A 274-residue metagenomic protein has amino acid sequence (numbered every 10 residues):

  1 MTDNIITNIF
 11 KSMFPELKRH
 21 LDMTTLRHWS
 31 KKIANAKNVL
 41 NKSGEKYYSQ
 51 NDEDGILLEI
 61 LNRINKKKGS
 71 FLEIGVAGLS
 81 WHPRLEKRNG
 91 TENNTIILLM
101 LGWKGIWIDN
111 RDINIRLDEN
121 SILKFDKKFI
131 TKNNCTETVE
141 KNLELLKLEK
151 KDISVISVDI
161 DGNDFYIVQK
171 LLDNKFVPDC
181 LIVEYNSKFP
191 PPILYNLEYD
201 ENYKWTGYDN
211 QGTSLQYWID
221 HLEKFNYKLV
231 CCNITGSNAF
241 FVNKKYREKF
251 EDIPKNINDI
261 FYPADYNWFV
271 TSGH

Functional and structural regions predicted by a protein language model:
M1, N62-K68, K249-E251: Short amphipathic alpha-helical segments with coiled-coil-like heptad repeat character
M1-E45: Membrane-proximal basic amphipathic "stem/tether" segments
D3, Q50-D54, T91, K132 (+4 more regions): A structural signal for well-ordered alpha-helical scaffolds and beta->alpha junctions
K11-P15, K147-K150, K175, E251: Short, flexible coil/linker elements and helix-boundary hinge sites characteristic of intrinsically disordered
H20, I60, N142, H221 (+1 more regions): Residues that form generic nucleotide/phosphate-binding pockets
V39-E59, N163-D173, K224-Y227: Generic detector of contiguous secondary-structure segments
N41-L145, K151-V158, S187-P190: SAM cofactor-binding core of SAM-dependent methyltransferases, primarily the Rossmann-like beta-alpha-beta module
T95, D152-I156, G162-H274: Conserved acidic-Pro-Pro-aromatic motif
